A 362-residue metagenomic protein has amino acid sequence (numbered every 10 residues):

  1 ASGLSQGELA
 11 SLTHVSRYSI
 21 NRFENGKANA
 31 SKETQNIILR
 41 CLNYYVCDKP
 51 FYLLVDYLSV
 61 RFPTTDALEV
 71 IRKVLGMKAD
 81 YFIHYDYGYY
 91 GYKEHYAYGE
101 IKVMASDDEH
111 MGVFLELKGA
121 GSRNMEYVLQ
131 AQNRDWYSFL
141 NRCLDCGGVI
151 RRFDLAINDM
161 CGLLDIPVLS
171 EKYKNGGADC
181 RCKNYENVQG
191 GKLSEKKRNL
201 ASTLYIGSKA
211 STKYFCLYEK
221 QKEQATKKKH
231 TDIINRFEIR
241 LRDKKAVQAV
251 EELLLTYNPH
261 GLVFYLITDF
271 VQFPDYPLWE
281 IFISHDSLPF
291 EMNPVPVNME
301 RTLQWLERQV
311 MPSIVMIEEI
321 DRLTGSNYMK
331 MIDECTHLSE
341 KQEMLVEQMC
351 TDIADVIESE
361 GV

Functional and structural regions predicted by a protein language model:
A1-L12: Short basic helix-loop element that most often maps to the first helix and adjoining turn of HTH DNA-binding modules
L9-A10, I20-F23, M299: Conserved hydrophobic/aromatic packing and binding residues within compact polymer-binding modules
S11, S31-Q35, Y52-D56: Charge-rich, low-complexity segments
H14-A30: Recognition helix of helix-turn-helix/homeodomain-like DNA-binding domains that insert into the DNA major groove
R22, G26, I37, W305: Alpha-helical DNA-recognition elements
S31-C47: DNA major-groove recognition helix of helix-turn-helix/homeodomain DNA-binding modules
Y44-N298, T302-V362: Structured, helix-rich domain cores that form ligand/interaction pockets
